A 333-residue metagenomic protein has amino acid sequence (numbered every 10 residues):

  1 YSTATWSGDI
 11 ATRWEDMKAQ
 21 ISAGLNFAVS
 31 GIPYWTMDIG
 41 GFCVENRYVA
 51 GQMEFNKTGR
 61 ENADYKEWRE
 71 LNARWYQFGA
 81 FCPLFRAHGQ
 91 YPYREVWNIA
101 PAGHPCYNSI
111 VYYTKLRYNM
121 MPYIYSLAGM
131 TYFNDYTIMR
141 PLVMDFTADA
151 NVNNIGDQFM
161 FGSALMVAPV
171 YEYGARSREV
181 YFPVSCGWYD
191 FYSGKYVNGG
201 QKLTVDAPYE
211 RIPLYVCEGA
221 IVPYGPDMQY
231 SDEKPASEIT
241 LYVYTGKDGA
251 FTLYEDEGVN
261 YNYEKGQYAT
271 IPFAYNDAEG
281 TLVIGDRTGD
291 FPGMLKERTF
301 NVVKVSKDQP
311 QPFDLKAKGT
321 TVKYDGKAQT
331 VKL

Functional and structural regions predicted by a protein language model:
Y1-R211, C217: Catalytic-domain carbohydrate-binding cleft regions of carbohydrate-active enzymes
R211-A328: Accessory, solvent-exposed terminal regions and/or long lumenal/extracellular loops of proteins
Q329-L333: Extracellular beta-sheet/turn segments enriched in Thr/Pro/Gly and aliphatic residues
